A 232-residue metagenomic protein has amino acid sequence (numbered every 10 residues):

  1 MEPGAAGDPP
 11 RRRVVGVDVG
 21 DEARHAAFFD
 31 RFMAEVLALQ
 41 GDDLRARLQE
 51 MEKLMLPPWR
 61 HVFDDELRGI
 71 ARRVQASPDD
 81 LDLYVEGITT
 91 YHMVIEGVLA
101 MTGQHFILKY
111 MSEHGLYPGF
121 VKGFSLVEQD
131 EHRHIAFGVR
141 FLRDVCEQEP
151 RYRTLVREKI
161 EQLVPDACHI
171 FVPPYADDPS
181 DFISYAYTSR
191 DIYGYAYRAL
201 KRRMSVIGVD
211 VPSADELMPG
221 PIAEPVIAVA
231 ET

Functional and structural regions predicted by a protein language model:
M1-T232: Non-heme di-metal
